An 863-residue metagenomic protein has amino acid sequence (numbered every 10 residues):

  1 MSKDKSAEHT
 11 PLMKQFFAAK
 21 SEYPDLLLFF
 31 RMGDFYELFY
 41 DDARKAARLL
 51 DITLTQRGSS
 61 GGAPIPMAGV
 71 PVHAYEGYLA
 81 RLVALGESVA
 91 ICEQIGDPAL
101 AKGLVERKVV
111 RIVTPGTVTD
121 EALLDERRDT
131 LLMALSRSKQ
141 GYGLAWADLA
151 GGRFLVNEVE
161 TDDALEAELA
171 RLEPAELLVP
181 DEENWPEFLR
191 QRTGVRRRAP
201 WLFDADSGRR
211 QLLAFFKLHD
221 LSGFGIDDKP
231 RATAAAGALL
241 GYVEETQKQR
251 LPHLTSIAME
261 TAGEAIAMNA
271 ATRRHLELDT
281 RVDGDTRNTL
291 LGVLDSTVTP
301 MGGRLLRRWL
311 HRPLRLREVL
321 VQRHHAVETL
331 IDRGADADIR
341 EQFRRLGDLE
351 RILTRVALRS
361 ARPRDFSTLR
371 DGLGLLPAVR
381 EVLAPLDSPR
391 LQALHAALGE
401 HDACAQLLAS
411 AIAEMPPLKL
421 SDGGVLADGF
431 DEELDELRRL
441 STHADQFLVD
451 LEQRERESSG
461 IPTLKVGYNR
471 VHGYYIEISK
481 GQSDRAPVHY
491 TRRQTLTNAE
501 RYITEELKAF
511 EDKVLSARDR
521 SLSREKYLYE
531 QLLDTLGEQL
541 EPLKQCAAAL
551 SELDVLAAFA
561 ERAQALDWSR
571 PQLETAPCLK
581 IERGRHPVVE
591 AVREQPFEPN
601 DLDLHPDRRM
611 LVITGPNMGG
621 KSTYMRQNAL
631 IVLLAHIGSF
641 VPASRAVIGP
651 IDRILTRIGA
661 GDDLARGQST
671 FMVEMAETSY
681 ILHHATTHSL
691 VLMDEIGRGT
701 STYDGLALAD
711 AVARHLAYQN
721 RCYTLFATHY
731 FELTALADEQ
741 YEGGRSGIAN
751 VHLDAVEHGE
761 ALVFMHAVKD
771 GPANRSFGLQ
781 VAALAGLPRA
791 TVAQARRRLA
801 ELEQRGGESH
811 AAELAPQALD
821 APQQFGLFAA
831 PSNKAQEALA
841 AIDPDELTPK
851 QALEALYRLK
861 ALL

Functional and structural regions predicted by a protein language model:
S2-T329, A337, E341-A357, A361-Q453 (+1 more regions): Charged catalytic and DNA/RNA-contacting regions of genome-maintenance and nucleic-acid-processing enzymes
S6-A7, K14-A18, L533, A547 (+4 more regions): Conserved phosphate-binding elements of NTP-dependent enzyme cores
Y40-A43, K229, V298, R308-W309 (+4 more regions): ATPase nucleotide-binding head domains, primarily ABC-like/P-loop NTPase cores
C92, P115-L124, R250, A384-R390 (+7 more regions): Active-site phosphate-binding and catalytic loops of NTP-dependent enzymes
L358, R362, L375, P389 (+4 more regions): Charged, surface-exposed helical/loop "interaction arms" that form contiguous linear patches used for dimerization
S410, L496, E500-D534: Extended, charged coiled-coil "arm/hinge" scaffolds of SMC/Rad50-like chromosome-maintenance ATPases and other large
S832-L863: C-terminal tails and terminal domains of large nucleic-acid-associated and other macromolecular-machine proteins
